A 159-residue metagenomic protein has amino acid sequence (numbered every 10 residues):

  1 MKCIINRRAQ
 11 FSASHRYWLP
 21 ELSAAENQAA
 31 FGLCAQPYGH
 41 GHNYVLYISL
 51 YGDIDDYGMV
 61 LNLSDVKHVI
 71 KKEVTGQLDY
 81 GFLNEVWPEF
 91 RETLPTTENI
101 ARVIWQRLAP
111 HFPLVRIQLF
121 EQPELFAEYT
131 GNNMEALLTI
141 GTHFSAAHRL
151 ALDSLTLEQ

Functional and structural regions predicted by a protein language model:
M1-Q159: Charge-rich, low-complexity N-terminal segments
